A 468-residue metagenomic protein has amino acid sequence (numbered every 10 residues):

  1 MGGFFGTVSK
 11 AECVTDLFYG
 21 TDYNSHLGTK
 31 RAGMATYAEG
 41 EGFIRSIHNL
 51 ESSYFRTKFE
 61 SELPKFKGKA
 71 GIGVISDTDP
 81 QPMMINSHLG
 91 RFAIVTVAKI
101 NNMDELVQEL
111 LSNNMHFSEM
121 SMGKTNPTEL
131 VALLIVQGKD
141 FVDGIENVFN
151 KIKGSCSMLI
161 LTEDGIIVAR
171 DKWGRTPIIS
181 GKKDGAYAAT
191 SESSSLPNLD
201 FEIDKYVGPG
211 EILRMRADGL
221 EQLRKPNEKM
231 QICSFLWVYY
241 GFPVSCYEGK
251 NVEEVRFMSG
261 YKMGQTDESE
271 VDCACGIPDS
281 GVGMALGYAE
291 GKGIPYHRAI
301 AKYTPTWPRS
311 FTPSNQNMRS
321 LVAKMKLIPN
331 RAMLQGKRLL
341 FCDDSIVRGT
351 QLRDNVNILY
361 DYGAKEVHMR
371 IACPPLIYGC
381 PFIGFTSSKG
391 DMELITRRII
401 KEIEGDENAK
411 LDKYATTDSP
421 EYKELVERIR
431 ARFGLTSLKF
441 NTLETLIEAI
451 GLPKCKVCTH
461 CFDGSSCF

Functional and structural regions predicted by a protein language model:
M1-G208, R214-V271, I277, E366: Conserved short alpha-helical segments that host acidic/polar catalytic motifs at enzyme active sites
E12-V14, N102, R175-P177, L196-P197 (+6 more regions): Flexible loop/turn segments at secondary-structure boundaries
E129-K139, P278, E290-W307: Amphipathic alpha-helical
D164-G165, D200-Y206, V356-F468: PRPP-dependent phosphoribosyltransferase catalytic core
R170, S191, A217, G276-D279 (+6 more regions): Active-site proximal loops enriched in glycine and acidic residues that flank catalytic Cys/His/Asp and coordinate
S195, E202, V207-E211, Y261-D267 (+3 more regions): Phosphate/diphosphate-binding loops
E268-D272, E290-H297, A332-Q335, N357-E366: Secondary-structure transition/capping motifs at alpha-helix termini and the adjoining loop/turn into the next element
G293-L339, I377-K389: Short, glycine/charge-rich flexible loops or terminal/linker lids adjacent to PRPP-binding catalytic cores
